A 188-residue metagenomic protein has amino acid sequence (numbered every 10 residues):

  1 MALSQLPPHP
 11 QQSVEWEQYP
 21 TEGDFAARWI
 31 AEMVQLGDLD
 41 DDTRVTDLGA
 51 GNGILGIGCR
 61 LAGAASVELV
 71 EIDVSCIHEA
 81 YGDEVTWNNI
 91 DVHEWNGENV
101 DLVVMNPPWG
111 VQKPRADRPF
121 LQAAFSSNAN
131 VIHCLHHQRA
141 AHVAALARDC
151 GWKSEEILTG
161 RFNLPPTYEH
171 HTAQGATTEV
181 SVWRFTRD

Functional and structural regions predicted by a protein language model:
M1-T46, L55-I57: S-adenosyl-L-methionine
G49: Conserved S-adenosyl-L-methionine
N52, D73-C76: Conserved short alpha-helix immediately C-terminal to the canonical SAM/SAH-binding motif I of Rossmann-like
N52-A64: Conserved SAM-binding loop of SAM-dependent methyltransferases across substrates and taxa, primarily the Class I
S66-E71: Conserved SAM-binding motif I beta-strand of class I
A80: Conserved SAM-binding loop
W87-S181: S-adenosylmethionine
W183-D188: Conserved beta strand-loop-helix elements of the APE1-like EEP
